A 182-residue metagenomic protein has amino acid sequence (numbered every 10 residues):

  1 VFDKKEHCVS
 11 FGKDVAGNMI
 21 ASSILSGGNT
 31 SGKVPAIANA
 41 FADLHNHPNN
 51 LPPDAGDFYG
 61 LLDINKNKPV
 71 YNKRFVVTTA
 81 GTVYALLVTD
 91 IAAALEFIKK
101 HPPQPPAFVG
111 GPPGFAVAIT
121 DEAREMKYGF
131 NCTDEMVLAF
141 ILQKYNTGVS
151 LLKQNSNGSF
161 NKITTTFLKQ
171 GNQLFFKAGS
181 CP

Functional and structural regions predicted by a protein language model:
V1-K4: Beta-lactamase-like hydrolase cores
E6-D14, R74-V77: Short beta-strand scaffold segments in enzyme catalytic cores
H7, H45-H47, Y84, H101: Histidine (H) residue identity feature
A16-Y71, T79: Short HxH-centered metal-ligating active-site micro-motif
N65-P182: Active-site or metal-binding loop neighborhoods of secreted/extracellular toxin and effector enzymes
